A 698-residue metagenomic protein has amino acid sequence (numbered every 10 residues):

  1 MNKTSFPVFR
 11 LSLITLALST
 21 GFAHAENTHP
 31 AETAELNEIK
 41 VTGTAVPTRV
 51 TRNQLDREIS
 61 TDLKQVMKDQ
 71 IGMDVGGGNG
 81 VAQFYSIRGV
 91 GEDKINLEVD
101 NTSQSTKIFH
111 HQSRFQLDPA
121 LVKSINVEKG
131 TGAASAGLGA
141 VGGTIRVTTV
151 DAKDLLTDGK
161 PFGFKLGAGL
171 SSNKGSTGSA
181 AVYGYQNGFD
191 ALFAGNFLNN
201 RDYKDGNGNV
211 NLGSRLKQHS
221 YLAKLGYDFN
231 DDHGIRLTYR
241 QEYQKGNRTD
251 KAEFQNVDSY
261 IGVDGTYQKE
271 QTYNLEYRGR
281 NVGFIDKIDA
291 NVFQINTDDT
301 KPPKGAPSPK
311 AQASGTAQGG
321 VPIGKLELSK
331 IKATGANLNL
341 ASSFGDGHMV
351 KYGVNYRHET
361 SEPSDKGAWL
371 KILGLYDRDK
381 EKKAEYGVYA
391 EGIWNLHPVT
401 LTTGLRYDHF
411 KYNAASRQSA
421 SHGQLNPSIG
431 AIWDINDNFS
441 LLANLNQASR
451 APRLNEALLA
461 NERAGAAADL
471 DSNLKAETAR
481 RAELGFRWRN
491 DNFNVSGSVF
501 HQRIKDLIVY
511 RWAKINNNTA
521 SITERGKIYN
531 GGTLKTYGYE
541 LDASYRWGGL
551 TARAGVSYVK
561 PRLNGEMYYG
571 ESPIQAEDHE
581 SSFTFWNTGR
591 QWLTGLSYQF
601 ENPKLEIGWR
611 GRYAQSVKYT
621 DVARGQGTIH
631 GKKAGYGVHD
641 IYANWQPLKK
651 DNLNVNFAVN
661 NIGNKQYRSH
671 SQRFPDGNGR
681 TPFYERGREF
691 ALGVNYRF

Functional and structural regions predicted by a protein language model:
E26-G159, K174, T272, L484: Acidic, small-polar-rich N-terminal luminal/periplasmic segments of exported/outer-membrane proteins
T28, N395-L401, F500-I504, T523-V622 (+2 more regions): Gram-negative outer-membrane beta-barrel transporters
R146, A152-K153, P161, S176 (+2 more regions): Periplasmic-side early beta-strands and strand-to-turn transitions of outer-membrane beta-barrels
L212, D232-I288, N296-I331, L373 (+1 more regions): Flexible loop and strand-edge segments within Gram-negative outer membrane beta-barrel domains
Y243-K245, K251-N256, G367, K411-N413 (+7 more regions): Surface-exposed extracellular loop regions of Gram-negative outer-membrane beta-barrel proteins, predominantly
E327-S329, A333-L340, E381-Y389, L474-K475 (+7 more regions): Outer membrane beta-barrel strand-and-loop segments of large Gram-negative receptors, especially TonB-dependent
V350-S440, A451-P452, E462, G526 (+2 more regions): Signature of Gram-negative outer-membrane beta-barrel scaffolds
R463, W586, K632-K633, K665-F698: C-terminal beta-signal and terminal closure region of outer-membrane beta-barrel proteins
